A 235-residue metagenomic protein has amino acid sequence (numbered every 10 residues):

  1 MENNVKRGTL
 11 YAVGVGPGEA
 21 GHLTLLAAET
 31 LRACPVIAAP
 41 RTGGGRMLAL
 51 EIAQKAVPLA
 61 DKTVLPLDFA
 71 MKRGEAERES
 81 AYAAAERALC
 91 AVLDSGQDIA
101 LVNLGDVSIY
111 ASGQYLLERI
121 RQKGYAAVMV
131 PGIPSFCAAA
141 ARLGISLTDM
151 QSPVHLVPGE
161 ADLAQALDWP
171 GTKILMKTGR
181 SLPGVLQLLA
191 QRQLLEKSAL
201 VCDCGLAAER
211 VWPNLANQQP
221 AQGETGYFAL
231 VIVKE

Functional and structural regions predicted by a protein language model:
E2-A20, L25-A126, W212, Q218-Q219 (+2 more regions): Class I S-adenosyl-L-methionine
L10, I99, L167-E235: A contiguous loop/helix-start segment that scaffolds small-molecule binding in enzyme catalytic cores
V15, R41, L101, P131 (+2 more regions): Small/polar loops that bind or transfer phosphate-bearing groups
A39, L65-D68, M129, D149 (+3 more regions): Structural signal for conserved beta-strand scaffold positions within catalytic alpha/beta enzyme cores
G44-R46, K72, P134-C137, L206-A208: Short gly/pro/ser/thr-enriched loop/turn and capping motifs at secondary-structure boundaries
L48, L104, P131-P134, R180: Short beta->alpha linker loops
A83-E86, G159-E160, L182: Structural motif corresponding to alpha-helix initiation and N-cap regions
S108-W169, Q222: Class I SAM-dependent methyltransferase SAM-binding "motif I" and its flanking Rossmann-like core
